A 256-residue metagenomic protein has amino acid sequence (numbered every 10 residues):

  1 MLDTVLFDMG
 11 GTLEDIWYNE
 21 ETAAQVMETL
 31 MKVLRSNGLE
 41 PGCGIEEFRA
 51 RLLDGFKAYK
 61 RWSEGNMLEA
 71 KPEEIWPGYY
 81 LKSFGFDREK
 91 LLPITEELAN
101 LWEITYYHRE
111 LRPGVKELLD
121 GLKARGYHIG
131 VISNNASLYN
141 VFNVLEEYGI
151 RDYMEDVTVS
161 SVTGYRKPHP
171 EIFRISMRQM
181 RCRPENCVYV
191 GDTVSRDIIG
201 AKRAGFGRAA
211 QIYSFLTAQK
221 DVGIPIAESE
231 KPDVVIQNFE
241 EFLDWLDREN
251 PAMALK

Functional and structural regions predicted by a protein language model:
M1-A50: Active-site neighborhood of HAD-like aspartate-dependent phosphohydrolases
M1-V5, N37-C43, K116, D120-K123 (+2 more regions): Asp-based, Mg2+/Mn2+-dependent phosphohydrolase catalytic module
W17-A24, E64-E69, A218-D221: Short, flexible/disordered intra-domain loops and linkers
W17-Y18, I104-Y106, H128-I129, S160 (+1 more regions): Short, contiguous strand/loop micro-motifs
T22-M31, E69-Y79, A136: Short acidic alpha-helix initiation/capping motifs at coil-to-helix transition points, especially at protein N-termini
C43-N100: A metal-dependent, Asp-based hydrolase signature
M67-I75, K90-P93, N100-I129: Short, acidic loop-to-helix structural element flanking the phosphoryl-transfer center in phosphate-processing enzymes
